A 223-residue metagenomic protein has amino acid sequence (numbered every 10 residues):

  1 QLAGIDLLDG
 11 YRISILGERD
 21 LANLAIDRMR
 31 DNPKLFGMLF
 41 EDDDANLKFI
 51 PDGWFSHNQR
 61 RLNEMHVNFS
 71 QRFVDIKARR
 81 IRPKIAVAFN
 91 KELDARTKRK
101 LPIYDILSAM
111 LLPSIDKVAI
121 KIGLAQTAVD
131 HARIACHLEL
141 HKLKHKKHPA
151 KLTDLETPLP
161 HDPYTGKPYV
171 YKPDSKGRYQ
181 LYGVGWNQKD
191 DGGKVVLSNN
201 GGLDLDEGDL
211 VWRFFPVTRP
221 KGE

Functional and structural regions predicted by a protein language model:
Q1-E223: Short acidic linear motifs
